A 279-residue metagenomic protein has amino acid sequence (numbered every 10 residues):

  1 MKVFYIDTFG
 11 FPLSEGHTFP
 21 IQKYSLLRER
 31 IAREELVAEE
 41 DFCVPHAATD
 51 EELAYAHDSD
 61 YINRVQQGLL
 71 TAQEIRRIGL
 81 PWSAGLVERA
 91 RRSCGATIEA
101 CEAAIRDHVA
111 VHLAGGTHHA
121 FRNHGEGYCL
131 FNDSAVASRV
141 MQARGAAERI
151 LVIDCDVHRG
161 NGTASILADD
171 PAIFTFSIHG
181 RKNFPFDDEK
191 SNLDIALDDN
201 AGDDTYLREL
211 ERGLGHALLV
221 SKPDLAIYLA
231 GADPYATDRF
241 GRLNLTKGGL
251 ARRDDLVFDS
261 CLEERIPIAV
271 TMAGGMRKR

Functional and structural regions predicted by a protein language model:
M1-A135: Metal-dependent C-N hydrolase catalytic cores
A72-R279: A general "terminal functional-core" signal
